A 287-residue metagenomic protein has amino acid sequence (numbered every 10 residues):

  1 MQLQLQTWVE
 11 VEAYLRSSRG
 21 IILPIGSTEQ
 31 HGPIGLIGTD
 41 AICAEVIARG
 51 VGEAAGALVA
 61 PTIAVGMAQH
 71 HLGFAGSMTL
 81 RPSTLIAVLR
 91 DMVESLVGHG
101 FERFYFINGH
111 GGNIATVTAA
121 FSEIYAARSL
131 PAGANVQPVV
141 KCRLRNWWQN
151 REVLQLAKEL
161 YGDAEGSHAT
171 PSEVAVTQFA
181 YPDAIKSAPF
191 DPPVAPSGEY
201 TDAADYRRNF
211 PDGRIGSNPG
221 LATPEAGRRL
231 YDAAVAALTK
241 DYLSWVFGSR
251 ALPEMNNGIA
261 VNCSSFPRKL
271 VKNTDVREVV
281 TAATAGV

Functional and structural regions predicted by a protein language model:
M1-R103, G109-V287: Extended, histidine- and acidic-residue-enriched regions that form the cofactor-binding/catalytic faces
